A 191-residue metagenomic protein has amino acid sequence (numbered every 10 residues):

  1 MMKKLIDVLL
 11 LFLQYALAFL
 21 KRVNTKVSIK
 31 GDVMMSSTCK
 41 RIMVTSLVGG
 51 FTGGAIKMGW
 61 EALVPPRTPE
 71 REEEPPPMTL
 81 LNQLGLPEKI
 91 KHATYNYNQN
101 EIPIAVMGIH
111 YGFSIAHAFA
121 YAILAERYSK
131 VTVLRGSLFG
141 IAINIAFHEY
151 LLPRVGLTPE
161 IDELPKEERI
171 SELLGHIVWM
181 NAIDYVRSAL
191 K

Functional and structural regions predicted by a protein language model:
M1-K191: Short amphipathic, positively biased membrane-proximal segments that drive organelle/inner-membrane targeting
